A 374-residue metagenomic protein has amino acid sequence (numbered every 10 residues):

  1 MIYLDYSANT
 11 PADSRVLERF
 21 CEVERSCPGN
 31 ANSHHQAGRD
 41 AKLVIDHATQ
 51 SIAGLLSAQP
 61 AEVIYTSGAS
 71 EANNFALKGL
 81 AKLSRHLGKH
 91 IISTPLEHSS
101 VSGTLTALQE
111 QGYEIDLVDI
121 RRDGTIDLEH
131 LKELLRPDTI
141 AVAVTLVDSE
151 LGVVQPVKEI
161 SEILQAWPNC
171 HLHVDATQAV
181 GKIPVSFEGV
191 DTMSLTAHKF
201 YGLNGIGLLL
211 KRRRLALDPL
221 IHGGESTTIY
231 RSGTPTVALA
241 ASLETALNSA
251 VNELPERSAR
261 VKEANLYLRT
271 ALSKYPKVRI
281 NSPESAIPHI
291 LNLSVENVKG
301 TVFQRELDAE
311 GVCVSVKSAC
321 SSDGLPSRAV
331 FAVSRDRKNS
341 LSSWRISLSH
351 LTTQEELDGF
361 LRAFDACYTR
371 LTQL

Functional and structural regions predicted by a protein language model:
M1-L374: Pyridoxal 5′-phosphate
